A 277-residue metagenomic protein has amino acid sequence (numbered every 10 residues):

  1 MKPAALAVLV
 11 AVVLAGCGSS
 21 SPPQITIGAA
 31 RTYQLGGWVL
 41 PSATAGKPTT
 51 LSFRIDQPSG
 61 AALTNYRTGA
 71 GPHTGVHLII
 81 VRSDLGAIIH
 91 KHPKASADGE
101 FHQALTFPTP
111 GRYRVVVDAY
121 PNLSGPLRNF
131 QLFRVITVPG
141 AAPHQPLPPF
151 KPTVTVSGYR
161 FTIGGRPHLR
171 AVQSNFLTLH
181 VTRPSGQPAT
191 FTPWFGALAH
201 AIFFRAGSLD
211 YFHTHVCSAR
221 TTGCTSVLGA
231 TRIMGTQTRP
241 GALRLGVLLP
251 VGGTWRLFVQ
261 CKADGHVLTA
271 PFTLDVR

Functional and structural regions predicted by a protein language model:
M1-A7: Bacterial N-terminal signal peptides that target proteins for export
V13-G16: C-terminal motif of bacterial Sec signal peptides marking the signal peptidase cleavage site
G18-R277: N-terminal soluble domains immediately following signal/targeting peptides that reside in extracytoplasmic
